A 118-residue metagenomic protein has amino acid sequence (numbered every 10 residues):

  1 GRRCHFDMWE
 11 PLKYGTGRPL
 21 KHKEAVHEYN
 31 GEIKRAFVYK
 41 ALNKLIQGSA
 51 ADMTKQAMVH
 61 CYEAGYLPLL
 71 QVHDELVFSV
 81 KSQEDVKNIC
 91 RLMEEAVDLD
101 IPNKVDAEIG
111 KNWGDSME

Functional and structural regions predicted by a protein language model:
G1-E118: Conserved catalytic core of nucleotide polymerization and phosphodiester-bond processing enzymes
